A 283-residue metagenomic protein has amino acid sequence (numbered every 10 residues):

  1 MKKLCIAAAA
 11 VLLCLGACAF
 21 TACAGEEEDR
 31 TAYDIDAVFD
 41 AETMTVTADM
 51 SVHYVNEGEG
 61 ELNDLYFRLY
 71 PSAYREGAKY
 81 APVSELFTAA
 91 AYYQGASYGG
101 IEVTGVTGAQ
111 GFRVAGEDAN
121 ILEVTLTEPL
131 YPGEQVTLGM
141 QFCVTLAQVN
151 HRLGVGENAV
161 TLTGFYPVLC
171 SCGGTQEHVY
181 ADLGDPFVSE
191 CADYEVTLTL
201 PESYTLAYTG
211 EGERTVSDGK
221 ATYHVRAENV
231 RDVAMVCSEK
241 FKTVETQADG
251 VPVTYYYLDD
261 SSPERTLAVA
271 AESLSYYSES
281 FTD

Functional and structural regions predicted by a protein language model:
L4-A24: Sec-dependent N-terminal signal peptides of Gram-positive bacterial secreted proteins and lipoproteins
F20-T47: N-terminal, polar/Ser/Thr-rich
I35-V38, V52, G111-R113, T125-L130 (+2 more regions): Beta-strand-rich interaction surfaces with strong enrichment in secreted/lumenal proteins
M50-N56, L69, E134-Q148, Y194-E202 (+1 more regions): Short, hydrophobic/aromatic-enriched beta-strand segments in well-ordered soluble domains
V55, A89-N158: A surface-exposed beta-strand-loop module
N63-Q110, T163, T199, S203: Solvent-exposed beta-hairpin/edge-strand motifs
G77-L86, C143-Y194: Glycine/proline-rich low-complexity spacer/linker segments in large multi-domain proteins
D185-D283: Hydrophobic helix-coil surface modules that form long, contiguous segments used for peptide/substrate interaction
